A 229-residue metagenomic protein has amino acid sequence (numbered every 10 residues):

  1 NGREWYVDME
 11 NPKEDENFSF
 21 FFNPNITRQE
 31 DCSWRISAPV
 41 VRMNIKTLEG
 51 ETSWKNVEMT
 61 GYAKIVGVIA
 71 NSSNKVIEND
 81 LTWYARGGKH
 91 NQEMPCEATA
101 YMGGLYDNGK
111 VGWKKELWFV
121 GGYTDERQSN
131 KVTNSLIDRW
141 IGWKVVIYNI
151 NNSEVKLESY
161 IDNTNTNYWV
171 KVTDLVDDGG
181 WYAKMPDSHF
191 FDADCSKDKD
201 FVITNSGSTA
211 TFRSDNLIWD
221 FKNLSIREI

Functional and structural regions predicted by a protein language model:
N1, V68-S72, G179-I229: Ligand-recognition surfaces built from glycine- and aromatic
N1-F22: Extracellular carbohydrate-recognition regions
S19-V120, E228: Secretory/extracellular carbohydrate-interaction modules and structurally similar beta-sandwich "look-alikes"
V41-L48, T124-K131, S208-T209: Short structured motifs
K46-M59, N130-R139, D220: Extracellular/lumenal carbohydrate-interaction signature centered on repeated Trp-anchored short motifs
K55-V57, I77-L81, G109, R139-I141 (+3 more regions): Residues that flank catalytic or metal-binding motifs in active/ligand-binding sites
G61, W143, K222-I226: Extracellular beta-strand elements of beta-rich domains used for carbohydrate recognition/degradation or cell-matrix
S135-F191: Carbohydrate-binding surfaces in secreted/extracellular proteins
